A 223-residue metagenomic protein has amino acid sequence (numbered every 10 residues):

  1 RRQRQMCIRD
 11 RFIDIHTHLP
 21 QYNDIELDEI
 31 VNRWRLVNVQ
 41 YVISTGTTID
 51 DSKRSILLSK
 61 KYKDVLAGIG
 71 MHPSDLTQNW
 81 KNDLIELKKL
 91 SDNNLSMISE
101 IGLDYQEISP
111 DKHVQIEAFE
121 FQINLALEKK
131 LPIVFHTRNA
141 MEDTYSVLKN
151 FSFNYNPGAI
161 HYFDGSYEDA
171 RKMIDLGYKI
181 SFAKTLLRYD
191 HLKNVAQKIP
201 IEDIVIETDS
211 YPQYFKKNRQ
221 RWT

Functional and structural regions predicted by a protein language model:
R1-I8: Short, small-residue-biased leader/transition segments that mark boundaries at the very start of proteins
R9-R11, T17-E26, I49-P132, L176-S181: Active-site gating/metal-coordination segments in enzymes
F12-D14, V31-V42: Catalytic domains of carbohydrate-active enzymes, especially glycoside hydrolases
Q21, M97, D104-Q106, D111 (+1 more regions): H/E-rich (His + Asp/Glu) clusters that bind or coordinate divalent metals
S44-T48, P132-R138, P157-D164, I180-T185: Catalytic beta/alpha-barrel core
I56-L57, W80, L84-L87, T137-S152 (+3 more regions): Distinct, well-ordered alpha-helical segments
I69, S99, F135, I160 (+1 more regions): Active-site flanking residues adjacent to catalytic metal/cofactor-binding acidic residues
